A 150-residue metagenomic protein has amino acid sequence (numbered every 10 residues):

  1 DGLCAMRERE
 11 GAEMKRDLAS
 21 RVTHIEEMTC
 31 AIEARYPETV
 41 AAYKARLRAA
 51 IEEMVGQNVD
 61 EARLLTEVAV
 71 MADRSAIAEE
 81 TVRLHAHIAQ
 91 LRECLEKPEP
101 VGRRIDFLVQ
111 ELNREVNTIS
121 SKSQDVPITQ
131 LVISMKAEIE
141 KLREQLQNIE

Functional and structural regions predicted by a protein language model:
D1-E150: N-terminal intrinsically disordered, cationic/polar leader segments that include organellar targeting peptides
